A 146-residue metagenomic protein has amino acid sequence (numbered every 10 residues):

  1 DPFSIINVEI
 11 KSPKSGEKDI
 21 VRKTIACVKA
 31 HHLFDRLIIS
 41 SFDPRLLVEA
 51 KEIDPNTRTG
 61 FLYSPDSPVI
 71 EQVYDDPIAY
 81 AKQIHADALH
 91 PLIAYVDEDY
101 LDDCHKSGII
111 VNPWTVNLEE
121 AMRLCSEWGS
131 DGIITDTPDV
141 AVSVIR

Functional and structural regions predicted by a protein language model:
D1-R146: Short loop-to-alpha-helix "cap/lid" segments that border enzyme active sites across diverse enzyme classes
